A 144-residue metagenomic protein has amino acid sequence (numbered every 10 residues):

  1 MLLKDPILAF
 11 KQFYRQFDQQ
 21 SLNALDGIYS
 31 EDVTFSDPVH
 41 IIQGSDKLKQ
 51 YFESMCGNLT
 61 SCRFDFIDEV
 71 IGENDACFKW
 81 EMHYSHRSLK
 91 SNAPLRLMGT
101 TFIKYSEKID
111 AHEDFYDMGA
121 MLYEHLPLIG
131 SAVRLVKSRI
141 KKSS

Functional and structural regions predicted by a protein language model:
M1-L3, E31, F78-K79: A short alpha-helix capping/helix-coil boundary motif
M1-N23, G27, I140-S144: Short, low-complexity N-terminal intrinsically disordered segments enriched in polar/charged residues
D5, K47, L95: Soluble or luminal CAZymes and related metallo-dependent hydrolases
A9, A24, K47, M121 (+1 more regions): Exposed alpha-helical structural elements
N23-D26, S30-E73: A solvent-exposed, acidic/Ser-Thr-rich amphipathic alpha-helical stretch
N58-R63, V70-S144: A beta-strand edge to alpha-helix "cap/lid" segment located at domain peripheries
